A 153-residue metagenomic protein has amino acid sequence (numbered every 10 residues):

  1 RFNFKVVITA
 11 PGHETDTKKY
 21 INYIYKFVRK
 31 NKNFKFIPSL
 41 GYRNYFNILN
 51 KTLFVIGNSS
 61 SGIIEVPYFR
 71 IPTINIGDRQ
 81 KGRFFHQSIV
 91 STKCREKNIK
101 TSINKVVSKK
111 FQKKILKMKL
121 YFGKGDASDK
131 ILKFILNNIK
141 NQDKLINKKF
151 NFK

Functional and structural regions predicted by a protein language model:
R1-K153: Nucleotide-activated sugar donor-binding and catalytic core shared by glycosyltransferases and related lipid-linked
